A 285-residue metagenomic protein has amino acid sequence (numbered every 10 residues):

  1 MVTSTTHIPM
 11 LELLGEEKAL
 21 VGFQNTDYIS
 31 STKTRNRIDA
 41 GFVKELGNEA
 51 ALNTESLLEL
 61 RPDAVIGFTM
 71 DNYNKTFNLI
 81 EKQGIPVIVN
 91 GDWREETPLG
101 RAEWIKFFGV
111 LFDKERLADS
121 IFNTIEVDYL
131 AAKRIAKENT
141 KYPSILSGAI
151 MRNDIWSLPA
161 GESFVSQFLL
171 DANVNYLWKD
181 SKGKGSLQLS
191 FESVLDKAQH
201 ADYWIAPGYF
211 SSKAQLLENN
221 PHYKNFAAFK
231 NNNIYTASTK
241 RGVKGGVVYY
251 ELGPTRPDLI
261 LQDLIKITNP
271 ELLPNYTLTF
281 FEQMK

Functional and structural regions predicted by a protein language model:
M1-K285: N-terminal ligand-binding lobe of clamshell/alpha-beta domains
